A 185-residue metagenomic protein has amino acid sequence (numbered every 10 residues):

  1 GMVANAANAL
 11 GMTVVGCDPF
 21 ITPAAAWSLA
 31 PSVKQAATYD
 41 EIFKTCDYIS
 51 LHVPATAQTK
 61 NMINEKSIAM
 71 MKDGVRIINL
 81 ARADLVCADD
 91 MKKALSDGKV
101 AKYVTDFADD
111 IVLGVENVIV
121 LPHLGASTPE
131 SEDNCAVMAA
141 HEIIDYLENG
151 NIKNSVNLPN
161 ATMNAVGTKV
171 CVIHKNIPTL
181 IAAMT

Functional and structural regions predicted by a protein language model:
G1, S28-P31, V120-L124: Short glycine/proline- and charge-enriched loop/turn segments that cap or connect secondary-structure elements
G1-V15, L124, T128-C135: Conserved anion/nucleotide-ligand pocket segment
M2, A6, Y48, M70 (+3 more regions): Alpha-helical scaffold segments in soluble metabolic enzymes
N5-M12, S96-D97, H141-I152: Generic secondary-structure signature for well-ordered alpha-helical cores
P19-I111, S127: Rossmann-like adenosine-cofactor binding region
Y103, L113-E116, L124-T185: NAD(P)-dependent dehydrogenase/reductase Rossmann-like domain
